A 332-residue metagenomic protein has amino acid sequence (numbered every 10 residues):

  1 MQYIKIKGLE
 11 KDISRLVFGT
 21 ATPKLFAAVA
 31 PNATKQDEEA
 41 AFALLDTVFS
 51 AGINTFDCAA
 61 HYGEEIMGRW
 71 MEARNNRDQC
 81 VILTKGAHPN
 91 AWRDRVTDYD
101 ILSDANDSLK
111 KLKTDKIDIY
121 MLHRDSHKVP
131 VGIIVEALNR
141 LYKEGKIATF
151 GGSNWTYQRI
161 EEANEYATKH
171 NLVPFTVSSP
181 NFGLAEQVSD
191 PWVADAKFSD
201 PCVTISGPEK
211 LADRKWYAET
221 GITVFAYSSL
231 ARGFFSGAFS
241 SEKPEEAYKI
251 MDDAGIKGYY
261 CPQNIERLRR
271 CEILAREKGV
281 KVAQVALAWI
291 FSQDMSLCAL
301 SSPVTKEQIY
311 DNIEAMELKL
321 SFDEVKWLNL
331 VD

Functional and structural regions predicted by a protein language model:
M1-C80, K143: N-terminal binding-site loop/beta-alpha segment at the start of enzyme catalytic domains that lines or forms
P23-E39, G86-D100, H123, H127-K128: Active-site mouth loops of central-metabolism enzymes
A33-T47, V96-L112, E161-E165: Short, acidic/polar
N54-A59, M121-L122, A148-S153, S179: Short catalytic-loop micro-motif centered on adjacent basic/acidic residues
D57-I66, P89-R95, D125-P130, Y157-I160 (+1 more regions): Acidic-and-aromatic substrate-binding clefts and catalytic sites of carbohydrate-active enzymes
D78-W92, S178-F182: A short, structured active-site edge motif that brings together acidic residues
L109-P130: Active-site groove signature of glycoside hydrolases
P130-D332: Beta/alpha (TIM)-barrel catalytic core signal, keyed to glycine-rich beta->alpha loops juxtaposed to Asp/Glu that bind
